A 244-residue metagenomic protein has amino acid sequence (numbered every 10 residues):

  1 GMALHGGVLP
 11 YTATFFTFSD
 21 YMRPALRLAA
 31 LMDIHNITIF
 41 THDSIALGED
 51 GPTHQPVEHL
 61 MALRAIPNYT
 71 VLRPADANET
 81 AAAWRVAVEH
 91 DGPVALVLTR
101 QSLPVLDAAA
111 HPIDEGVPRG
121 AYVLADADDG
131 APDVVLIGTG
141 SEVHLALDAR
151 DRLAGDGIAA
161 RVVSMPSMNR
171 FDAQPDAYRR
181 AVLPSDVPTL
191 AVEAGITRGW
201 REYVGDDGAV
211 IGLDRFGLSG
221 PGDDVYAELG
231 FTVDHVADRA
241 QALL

Functional and structural regions predicted by a protein language model:
G1-L47, G51-L60, L147: Thiamine diphosphate
G1-M2, L28, A62, V86 (+2 more regions): Hydrophobic/aromatic ligand-binding patch that stacks against planar heteroaromatic rings of cofactors or nucleotides
L4-Y11, A65-N68, D129-V134: Short, surface-exposed connector motifs at secondary-structure boundaries
G7-V8, I34, Y69, I158-A160: Short glycine/serine/threonine/alanine-rich loop segments
Y11-T12, T38-F40, V71-A75, L96-L98 (+2 more regions): General beta-strand structural signal in soluble alpha/beta enzymes
I34, L63, L183: Feature captures the catalytic cores and cofactor-binding loops of soluble hydro-lyases/lyases that act on carboxylate
A46-P52, T80, V88-L244: Thiamine diphosphate
E49-I66, A77-N78, A82-V88: Internal gly/pro-rich beta-alpha loop/helix module that stabilizes soluble enzyme cofactors or their anionic handles
